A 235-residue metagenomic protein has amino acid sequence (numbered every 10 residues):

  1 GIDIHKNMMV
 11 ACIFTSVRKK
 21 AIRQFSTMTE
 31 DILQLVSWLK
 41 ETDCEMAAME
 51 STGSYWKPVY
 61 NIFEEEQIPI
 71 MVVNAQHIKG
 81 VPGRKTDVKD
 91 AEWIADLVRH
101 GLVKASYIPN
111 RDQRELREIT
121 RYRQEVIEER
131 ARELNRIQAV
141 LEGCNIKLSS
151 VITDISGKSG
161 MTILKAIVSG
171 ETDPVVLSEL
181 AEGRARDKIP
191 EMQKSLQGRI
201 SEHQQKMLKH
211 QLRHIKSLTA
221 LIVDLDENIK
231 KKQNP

Functional and structural regions predicted by a protein language model:
G1-P235: A detector of single, family-specific signature residues that are central to catalytic or substrate-handling motifs
